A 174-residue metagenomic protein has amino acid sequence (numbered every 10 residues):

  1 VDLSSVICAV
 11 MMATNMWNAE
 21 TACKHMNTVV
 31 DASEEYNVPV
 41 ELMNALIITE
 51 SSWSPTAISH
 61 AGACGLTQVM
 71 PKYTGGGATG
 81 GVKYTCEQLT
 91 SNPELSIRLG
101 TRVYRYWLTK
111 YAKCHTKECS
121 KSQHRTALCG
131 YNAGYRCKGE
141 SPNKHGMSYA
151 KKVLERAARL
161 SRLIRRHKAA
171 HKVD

Functional and structural regions predicted by a protein language model:
V1-N27, E34-Y36, K72-D174: Non-catalytic cell-wall polysaccharide-engagement segments
T28-V29, I48-G75, V103, G134-C137: Cell-wall polysaccharide-cleaving catalytic domain and substrate-binding groove, primarily in peptidoglycan/chitin
